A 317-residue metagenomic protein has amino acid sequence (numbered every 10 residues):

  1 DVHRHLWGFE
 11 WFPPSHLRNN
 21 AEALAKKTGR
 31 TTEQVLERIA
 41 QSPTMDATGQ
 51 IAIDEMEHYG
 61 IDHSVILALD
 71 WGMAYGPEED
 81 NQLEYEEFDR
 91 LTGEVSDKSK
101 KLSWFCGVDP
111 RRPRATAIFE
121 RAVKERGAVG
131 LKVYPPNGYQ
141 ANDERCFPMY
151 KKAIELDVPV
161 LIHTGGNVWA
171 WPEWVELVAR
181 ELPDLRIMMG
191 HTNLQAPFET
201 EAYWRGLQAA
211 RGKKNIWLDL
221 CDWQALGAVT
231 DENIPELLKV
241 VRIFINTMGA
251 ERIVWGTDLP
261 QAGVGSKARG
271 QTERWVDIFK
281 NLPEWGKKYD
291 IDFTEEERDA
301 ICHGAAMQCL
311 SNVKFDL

Functional and structural regions predicted by a protein language model:
D1-F9, L161-G165, M189-T192: Histidine-centered catalytic micro-motifs
D1-L69, M73-E79: An N-terminally biased module of ancient metal coordination in phosphate/nucleic-acid-related enzymes
D1-V2, L67, F105-G107, K132 (+3 more regions): Active-site neighborhood of phospho(di)ester-bond hydrolases with catalytic His/Asp-centered motifs
H3, M56, T92, A122 (+7 more regions): Conserved, mostly hydrophobic/aromatic
A47-E55, Y85-L91, A115-I118, W171-L177 (+2 more regions): Alpha-helical scaffolding within the catalytic cores of extracellular/periplasmic polymer-degrading hydrolases
D62-H63, A68-V168, E173, D219-W223 (+1 more regions): Active-site gating/metal-coordination segments in enzymes
K98-S99, E155-L156, L182-P183, G212-K214: Helix C-cap/helix->beta junction micro-motif
G190-L317: H/E-rich (His + Asp/Glu) clusters that bind or coordinate divalent metals
